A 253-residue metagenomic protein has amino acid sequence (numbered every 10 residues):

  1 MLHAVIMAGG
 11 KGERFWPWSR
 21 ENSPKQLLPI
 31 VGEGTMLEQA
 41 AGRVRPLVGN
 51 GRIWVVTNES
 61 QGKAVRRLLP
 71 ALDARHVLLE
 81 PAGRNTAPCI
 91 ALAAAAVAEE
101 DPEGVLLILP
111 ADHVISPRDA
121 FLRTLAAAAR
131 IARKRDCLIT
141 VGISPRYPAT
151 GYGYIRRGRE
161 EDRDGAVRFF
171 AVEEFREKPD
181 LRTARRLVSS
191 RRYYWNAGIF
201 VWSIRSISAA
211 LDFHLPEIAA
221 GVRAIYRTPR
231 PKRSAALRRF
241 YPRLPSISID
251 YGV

Functional and structural regions predicted by a protein language model:
M1-H3, N50-G51, D73-A74, D101-G104 (+5 more regions): Short coil/turn connectors at secondary-structure junctions
M1-I6, R14-P17, E21-P24, P29-A126 (+1 more regions): Conserved N-terminal catalytic core of the sugar/cofactor nucleotidyltransferase
G10, S60, R205-S206: Alpha-helix/helix-capping structural signal
R14, Q26-P29, Q39, R43 (+10 more regions): Alpha-helical scaffold segments in soluble metabolic enzymes
G32, G42, P46-G49, P70 (+9 more regions): Generic secondary-structure signature for well-ordered alpha-helical cores
A87, V114-R118, Y147-Y152, T183-A184 (+1 more regions): Short, well-ordered, mixed-charge alpha-helical segments that flank or form enzyme active sites
P117-A166: Basic phosphate/pyrophosphate-binding loop/patch that engages nucleotide-derived ligands
Y154-G252: Catalytic core of tubulin tyrosine ligase-like
